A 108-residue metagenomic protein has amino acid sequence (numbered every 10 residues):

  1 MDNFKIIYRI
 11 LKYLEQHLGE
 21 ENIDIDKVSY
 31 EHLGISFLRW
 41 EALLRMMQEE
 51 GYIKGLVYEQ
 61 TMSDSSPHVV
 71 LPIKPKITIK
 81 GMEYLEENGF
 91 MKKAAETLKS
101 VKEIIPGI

Functional and structural regions predicted by a protein language model:
M1-H32: Short amphipathic alpha-helical interface segments
F4-Y8, E41, E50, P75 (+1 more regions): Non-catalytic, well-ordered alpha-helical scaffold segments
L14-H17, M47, L85-N88: Generic structural signal for hydrophobic core residues of well-folded globular domains
N22-I23, L56, K93-A95: Short, solvent-exposed secondary-structure capping/transition elements
L33-Q60, L71-P72: Short amphipathic alpha-helical interaction segments
M62-S100: Short, amphipathic alpha-helical interaction segments positioned at domain boundaries
V101-I108: Short acidic DE-rich linear segments
